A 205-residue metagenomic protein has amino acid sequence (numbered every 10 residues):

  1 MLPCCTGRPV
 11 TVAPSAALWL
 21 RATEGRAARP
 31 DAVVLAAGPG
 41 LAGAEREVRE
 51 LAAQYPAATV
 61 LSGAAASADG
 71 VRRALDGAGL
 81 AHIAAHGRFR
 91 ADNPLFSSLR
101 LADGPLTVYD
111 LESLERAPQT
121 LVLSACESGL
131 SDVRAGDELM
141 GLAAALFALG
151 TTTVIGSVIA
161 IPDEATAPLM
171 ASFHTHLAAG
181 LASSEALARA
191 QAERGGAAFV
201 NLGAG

Functional and structural regions predicted by a protein language model:
M1-G205: Catalytic cores of enzymes
